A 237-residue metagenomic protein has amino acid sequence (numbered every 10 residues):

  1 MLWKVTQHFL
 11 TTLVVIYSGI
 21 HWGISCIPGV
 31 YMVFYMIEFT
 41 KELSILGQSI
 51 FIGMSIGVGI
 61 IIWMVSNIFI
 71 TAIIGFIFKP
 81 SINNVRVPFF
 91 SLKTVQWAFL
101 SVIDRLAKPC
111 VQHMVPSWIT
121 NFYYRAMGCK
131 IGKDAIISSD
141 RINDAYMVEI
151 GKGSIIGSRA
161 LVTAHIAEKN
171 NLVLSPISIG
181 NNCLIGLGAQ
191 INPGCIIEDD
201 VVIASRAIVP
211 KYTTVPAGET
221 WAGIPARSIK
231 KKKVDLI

Functional and structural regions predicted by a protein language model:
M1-R125, K232-I237: Terminal amphipathic alpha-helical/low-complexity segments used for targeting or macromolecular assembly
V33, V87, D140, K152 (+3 more regions): Flexible domain-boundary/linker segments
M36-T40, K93, W97, K130-K133 (+6 more regions): Short amphipathic alpha-helical patches
I70-T71, G75, G132, I166 (+1 more regions): Bulky hydrophobic/aromatic packing residues
G75, D140, A226: Residue-level marker of positions within ordered structural domains that often coincide with functionally constrained
A107-T163, K169-N170, L174-S175, A189 (+1 more regions): Left-handed beta-helix
S158-R159, T163-I237: Glycine-rich hexapeptide-repeat left-handed beta-helix
